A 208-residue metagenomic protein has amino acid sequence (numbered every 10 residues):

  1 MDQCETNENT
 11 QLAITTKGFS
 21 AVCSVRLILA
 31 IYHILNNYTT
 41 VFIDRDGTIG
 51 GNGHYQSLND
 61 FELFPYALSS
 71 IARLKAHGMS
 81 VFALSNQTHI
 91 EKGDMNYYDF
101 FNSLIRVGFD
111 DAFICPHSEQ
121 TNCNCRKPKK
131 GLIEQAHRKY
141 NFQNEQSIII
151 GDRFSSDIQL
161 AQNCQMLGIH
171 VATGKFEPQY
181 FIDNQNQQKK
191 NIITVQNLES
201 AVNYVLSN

Functional and structural regions predicted by a protein language model:
S24, A30-S80: Active-site neighborhood of HAD-like aspartate-dependent phosphohydrolases
L68-K75, H137, I158, Q162: Surface-exposed amphipathic alpha-helices with a cationic face
I71-F101, D111-S118: Substrate-recognition element of Asp-dependent hydrolases with the DxDx(T/V) motif
F100-E119, F181-L206: Structural recognition of alpha->loop->beta junctions
R126-D157: Conserved Lys-Pro-Asp/Glu-containing loop-to-beta segment of HAD-superfamily phosphomonoesterases, centered on
I150-K189: Acidic, Mg2+-coordinating phosphoryl-transfer loop and its flanking beta/alpha structural elements, shared across
